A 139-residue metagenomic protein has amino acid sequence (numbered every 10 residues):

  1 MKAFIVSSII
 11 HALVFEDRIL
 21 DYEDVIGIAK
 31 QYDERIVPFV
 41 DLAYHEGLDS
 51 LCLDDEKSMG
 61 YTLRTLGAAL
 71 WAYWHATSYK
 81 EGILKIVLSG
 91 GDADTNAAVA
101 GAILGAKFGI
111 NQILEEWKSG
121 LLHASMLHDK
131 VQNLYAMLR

Functional and structural regions predicted by a protein language model:
M1, I5-H11, R64, A68-R139: Catalytic phosphate/nucleotide-handling subdomain of diverse soluble enzymes
H11-G90, M137: Accessory "access/gating" subregions that flank catalytic or transport cores
